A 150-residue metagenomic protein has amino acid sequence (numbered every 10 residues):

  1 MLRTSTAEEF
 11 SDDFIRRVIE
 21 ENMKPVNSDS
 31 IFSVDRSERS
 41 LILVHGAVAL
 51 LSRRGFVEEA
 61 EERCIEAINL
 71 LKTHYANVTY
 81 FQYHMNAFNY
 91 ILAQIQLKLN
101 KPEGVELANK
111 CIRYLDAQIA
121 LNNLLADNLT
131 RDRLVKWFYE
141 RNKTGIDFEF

Functional and structural regions predicted by a protein language model:
M1-L2, V34-I42, H74-N86, Q118-R131: Alpha-solenoid helical repeat architecture
M1-R39, L43-G46: Long amphipathic alpha-helical segments with strong coiled-coil/leucine-zipper propensity
L2-D12, V44-R53, A87-L97, R133-N142: Tandem amphipathic alpha-helical repeat scaffolds
D12, V57, K101-P102: TPR-repeat structural position
M23-I31, I65-A76, K110-A120: Amphipathic alpha-helical segments of tetratricopeptide repeats
A126-F150: Terminal, low-structured helical/coil segments at or just beyond the last alpha-helical repeat
